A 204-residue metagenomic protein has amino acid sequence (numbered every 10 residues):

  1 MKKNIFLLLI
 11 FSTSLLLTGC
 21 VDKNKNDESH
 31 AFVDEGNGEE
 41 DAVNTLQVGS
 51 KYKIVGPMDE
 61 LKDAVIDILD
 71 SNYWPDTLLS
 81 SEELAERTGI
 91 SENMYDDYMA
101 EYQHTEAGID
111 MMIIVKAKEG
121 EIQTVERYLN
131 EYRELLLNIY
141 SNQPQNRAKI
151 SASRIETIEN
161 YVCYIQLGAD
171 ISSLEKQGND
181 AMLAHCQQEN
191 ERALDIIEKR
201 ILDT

Functional and structural regions predicted by a protein language model:
M1-I5: Positively charged n-region of N-terminal signal peptides that target proteins for export
F6, I10-T13: Hydrophobic helical h-region of N-terminal Sec-dependent signal peptides in bacterial secretory/periplasmic proteins
L16-G19: C-terminal motif of bacterial Sec signal peptides marking the signal peptidase cleavage site
V21-M111, A117-T204: Soluble, non-membrane globular domain cores that form compact, hydrophobic packing and curved binding surfaces
